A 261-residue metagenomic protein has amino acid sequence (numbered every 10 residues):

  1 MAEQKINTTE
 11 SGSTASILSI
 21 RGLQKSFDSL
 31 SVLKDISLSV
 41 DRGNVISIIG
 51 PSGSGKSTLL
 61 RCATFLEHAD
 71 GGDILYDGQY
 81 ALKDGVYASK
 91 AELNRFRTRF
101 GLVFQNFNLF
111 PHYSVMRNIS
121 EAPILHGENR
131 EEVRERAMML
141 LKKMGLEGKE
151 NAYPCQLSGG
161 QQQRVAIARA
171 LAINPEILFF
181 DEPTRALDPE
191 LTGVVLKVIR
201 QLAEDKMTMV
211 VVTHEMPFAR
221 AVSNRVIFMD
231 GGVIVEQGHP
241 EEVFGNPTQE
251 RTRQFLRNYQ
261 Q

Functional and structural regions predicted by a protein language model:
T64: Helix-to-loop junction immediately C-terminal to a conserved catalytic motif
G72-D84: Conserved ABC transporter NBD signature motif
Y113-E121: Short coil-to-helix segment of the ABC ATPase nucleotide-binding domain corresponding to the Q-loop/switch region
A152-C155, I173, D205: Conserved signature/switch motifs of ABC ATPase nucleotide-binding domains
L178-D181: Catalytic Walker B motif of ABC-type/P-loop ATPase nucleotide-binding domains
Q237-G238: ABC ATPase "signature
